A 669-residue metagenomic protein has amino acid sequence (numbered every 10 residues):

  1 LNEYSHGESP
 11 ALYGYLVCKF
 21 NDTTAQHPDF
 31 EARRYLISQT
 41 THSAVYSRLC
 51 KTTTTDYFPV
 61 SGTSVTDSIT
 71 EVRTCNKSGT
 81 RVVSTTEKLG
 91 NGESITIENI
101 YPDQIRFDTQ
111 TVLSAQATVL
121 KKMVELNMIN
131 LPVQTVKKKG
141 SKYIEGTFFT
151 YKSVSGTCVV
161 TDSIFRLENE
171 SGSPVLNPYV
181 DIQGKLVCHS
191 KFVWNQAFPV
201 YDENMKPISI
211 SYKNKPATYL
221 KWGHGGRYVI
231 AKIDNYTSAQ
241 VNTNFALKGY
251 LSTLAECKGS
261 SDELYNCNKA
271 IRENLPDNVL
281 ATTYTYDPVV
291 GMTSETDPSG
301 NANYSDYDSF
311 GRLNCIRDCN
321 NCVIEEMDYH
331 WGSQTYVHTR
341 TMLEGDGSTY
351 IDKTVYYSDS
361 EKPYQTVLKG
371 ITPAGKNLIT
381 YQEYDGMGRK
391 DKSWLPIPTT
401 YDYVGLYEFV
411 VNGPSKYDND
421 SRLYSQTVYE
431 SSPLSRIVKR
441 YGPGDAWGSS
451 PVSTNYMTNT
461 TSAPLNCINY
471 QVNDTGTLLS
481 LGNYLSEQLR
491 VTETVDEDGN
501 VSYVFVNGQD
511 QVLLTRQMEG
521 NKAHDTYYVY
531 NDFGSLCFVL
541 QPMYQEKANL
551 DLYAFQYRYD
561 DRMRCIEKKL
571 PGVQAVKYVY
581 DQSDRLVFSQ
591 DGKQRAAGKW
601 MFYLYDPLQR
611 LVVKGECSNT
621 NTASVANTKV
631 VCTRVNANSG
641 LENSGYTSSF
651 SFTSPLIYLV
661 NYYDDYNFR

Functional and structural regions predicted by a protein language model:
L1-N76, T80-D297, N301-R669: Beta-strand elements of repeat-based all-beta scaffolds
